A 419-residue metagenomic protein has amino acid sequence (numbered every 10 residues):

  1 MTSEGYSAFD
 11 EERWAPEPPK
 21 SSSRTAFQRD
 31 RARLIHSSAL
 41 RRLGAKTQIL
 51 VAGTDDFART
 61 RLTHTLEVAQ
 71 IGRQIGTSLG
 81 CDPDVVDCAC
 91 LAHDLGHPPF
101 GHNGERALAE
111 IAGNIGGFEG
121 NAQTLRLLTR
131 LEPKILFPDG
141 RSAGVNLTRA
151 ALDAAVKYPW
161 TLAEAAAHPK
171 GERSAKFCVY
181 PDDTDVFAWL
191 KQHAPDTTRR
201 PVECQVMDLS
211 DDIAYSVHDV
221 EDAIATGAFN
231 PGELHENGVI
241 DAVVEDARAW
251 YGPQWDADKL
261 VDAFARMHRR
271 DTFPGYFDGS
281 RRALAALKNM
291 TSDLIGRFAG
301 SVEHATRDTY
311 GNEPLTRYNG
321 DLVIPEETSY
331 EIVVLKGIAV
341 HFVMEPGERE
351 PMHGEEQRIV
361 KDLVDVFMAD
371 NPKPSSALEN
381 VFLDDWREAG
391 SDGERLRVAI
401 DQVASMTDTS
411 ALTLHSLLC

Functional and structural regions predicted by a protein language model:
M1-K20, R358-D370, F382-C419: Acidic, carboxylate-rich catalytic segments that either coordinate divalent cations
M1-S22, H36-R41, A45, Q70 (+2 more regions): Sequence-structural signature of the catalytic-core scaffold of metal-dependent phosphohydrolases that act on
Q28-R29: N- or domain-start disorder-to-order transition segments that initiate the globular core
L40-G44, P133, F137, T161-A165 (+6 more regions): Intrinsically disordered or highly flexible coil/loop and linker segments, enriched in small and charged/polar residues
T54-V85: Alpha-helical phosphate/pyrophosphate-handling elements in metalloenzyme active cores
I71-G76, L108, L127-L128, F298 (+3 more regions): Buried hydrophobic packing segments
V86-L91, D208: Short alpha-helical catalytic segment bearing the HExxH-like zincin motif of zinc-dependent metalloproteases
R248-E394: C-terminal subdomains that position terminal phosphate/3'-OH groups for nucleotidyl transfer/ligation, primarily on
